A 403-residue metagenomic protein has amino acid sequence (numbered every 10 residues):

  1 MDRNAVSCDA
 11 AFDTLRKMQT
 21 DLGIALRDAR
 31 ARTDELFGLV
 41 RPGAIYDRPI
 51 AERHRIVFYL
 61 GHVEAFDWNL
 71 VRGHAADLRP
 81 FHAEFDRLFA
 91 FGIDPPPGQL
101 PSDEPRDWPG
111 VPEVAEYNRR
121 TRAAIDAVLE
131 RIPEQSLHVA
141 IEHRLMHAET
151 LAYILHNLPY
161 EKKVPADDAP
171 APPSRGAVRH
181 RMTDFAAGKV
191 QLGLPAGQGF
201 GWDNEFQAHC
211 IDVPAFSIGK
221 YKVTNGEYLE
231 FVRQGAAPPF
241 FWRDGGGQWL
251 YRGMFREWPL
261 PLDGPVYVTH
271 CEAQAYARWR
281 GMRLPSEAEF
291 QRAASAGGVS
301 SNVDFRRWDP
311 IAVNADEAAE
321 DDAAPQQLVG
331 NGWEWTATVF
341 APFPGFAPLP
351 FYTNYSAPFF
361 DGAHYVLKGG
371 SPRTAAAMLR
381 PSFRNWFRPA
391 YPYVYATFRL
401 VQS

Functional and structural regions predicted by a protein language model:
D2-H54, F58-F66, G73-A124, E134-P159 (+9 more regions): Disulfide-stabilized, aromatic/cysteine-rich ligand-recognition loop
A140, R144-M146, I154-G201, Y221 (+2 more regions): Functional-site microenvironments in short loops/helix caps that host divalent-cation chemistry
F231-Q234: Core segments of cupin and vicinal oxygen chelate
